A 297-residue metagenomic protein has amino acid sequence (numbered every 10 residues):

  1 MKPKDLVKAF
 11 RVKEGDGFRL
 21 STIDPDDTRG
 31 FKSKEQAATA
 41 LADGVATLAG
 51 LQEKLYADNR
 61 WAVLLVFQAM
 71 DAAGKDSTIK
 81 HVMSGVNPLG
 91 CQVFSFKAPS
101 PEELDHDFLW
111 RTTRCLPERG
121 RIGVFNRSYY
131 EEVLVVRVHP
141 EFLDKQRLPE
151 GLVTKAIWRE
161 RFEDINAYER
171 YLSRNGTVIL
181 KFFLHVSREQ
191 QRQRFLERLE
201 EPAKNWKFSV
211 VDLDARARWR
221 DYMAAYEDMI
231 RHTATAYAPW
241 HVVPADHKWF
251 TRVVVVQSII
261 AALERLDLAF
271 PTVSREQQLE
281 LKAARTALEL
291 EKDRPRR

Functional and structural regions predicted by a protein language model:
M1-R297: Flexible, compositionally biased loop and terminal segments
